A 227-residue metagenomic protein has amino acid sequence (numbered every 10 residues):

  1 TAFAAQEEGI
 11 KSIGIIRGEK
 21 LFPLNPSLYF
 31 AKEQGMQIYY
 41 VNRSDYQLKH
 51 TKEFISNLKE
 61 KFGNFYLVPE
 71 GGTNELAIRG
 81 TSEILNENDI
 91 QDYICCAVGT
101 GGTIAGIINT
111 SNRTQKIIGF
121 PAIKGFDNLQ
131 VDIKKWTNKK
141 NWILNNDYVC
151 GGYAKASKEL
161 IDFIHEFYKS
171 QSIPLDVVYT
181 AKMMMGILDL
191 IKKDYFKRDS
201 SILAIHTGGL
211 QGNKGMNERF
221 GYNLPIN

Functional and structural regions predicted by a protein language model:
T1-S44, K116, D127-N138: Active-site-proximal loop->helix
A2-K11, I108-R113, G186-Y195: Alpha-helix C-terminal capping segments
I15, V41, E70, F120-A122 (+1 more regions): Generic beta-sheet signal
G18-I90, K140-F163, Y168: Small/polar-residue-rich loop-to-helix segments that shape phosphate-bearing ligand pockets
Q34, L58-K61, T110, T114 (+4 more regions): Change "in soluble alpha/beta enzymes" to "in soluble alpha/beta proteins
Y66, C95, S201-L203: Conserved beta-strand elements of the Class I
E75-G151, I205-N227: Glycine-rich phosphate/pyrophosphate-binding loop at beta-loop-alpha junctions
N145-Y148, Y153-D199: Active-site-adjacent helical/loop segments in soluble small-molecule enzymes
